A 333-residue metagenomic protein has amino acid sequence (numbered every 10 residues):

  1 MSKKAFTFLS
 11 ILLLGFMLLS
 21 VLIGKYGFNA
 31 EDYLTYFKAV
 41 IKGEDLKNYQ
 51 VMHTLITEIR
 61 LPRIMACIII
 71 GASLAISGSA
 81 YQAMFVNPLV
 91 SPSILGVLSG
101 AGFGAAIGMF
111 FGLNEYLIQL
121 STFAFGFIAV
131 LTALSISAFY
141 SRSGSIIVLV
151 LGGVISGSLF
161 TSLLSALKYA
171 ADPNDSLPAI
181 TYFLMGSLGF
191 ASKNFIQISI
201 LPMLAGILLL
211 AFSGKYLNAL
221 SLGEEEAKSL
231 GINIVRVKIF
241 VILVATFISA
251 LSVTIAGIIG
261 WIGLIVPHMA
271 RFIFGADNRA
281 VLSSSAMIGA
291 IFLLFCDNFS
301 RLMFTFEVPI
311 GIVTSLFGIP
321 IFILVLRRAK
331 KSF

Functional and structural regions predicted by a protein language model:
M1-F333: Alpha-helical transmembrane segments in inner-membrane proteins
